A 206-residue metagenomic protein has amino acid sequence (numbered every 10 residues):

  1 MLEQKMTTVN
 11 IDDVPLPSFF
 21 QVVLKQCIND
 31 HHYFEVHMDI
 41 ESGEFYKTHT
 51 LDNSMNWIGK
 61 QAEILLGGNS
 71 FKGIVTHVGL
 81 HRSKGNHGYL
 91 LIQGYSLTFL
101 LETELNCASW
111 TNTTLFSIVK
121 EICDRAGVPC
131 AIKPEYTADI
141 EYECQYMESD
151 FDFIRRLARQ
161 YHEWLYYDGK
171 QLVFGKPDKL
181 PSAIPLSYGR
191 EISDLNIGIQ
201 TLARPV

Functional and structural regions predicted by a protein language model:
M1-W57, L90, Y95-F99, K133 (+3 more regions): Juxtamembrane "anchor/assembly" segments of surface/extracellular structural proteins
C27, D39-E41, G67-N69, I74-H81 (+4 more regions): Solvent-exposed coil/turn segments that connect beta secondary-structure elements in extracytoplasmic/periplasmic
F45-K133, Y142-E143: Surface-exposed cap/loop segments at beta↔alpha junctions
N106, P177-L180, I184-L186: Short acidic, glycine/serine/threonine-rich loops at helix termini
W110, Q145-S149, F153, L186-R190: Alpha-helix N-cap and loop-to-helix initiation/capping positions
T113-E135, E148, D152, A158-L165 (+1 more regions): Conserved, well-structured core segments that form or line functional sites
A131-E141, D168-P177: Short, surface-exposed recognition loops or helix-turn segments adjacent to catalytic cores
